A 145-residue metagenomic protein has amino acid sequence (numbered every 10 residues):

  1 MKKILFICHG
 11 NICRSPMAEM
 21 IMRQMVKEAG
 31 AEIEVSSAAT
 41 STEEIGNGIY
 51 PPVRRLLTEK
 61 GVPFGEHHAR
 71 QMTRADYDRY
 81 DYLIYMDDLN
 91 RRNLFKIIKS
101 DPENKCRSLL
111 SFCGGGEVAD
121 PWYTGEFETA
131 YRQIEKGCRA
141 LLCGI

Functional and structural regions predicted by a protein language model:
M1-R79, C143-G144: Conserved active-site segments centered on acidic
F6, I84-Y85: Hydrophobic beta-strand core positions in alpha/beta domains
S15, D87-D88: Helix N-cap/beta->alpha junction signal
Y82, D88-I145: Phosphate-binding/catalytic loops
